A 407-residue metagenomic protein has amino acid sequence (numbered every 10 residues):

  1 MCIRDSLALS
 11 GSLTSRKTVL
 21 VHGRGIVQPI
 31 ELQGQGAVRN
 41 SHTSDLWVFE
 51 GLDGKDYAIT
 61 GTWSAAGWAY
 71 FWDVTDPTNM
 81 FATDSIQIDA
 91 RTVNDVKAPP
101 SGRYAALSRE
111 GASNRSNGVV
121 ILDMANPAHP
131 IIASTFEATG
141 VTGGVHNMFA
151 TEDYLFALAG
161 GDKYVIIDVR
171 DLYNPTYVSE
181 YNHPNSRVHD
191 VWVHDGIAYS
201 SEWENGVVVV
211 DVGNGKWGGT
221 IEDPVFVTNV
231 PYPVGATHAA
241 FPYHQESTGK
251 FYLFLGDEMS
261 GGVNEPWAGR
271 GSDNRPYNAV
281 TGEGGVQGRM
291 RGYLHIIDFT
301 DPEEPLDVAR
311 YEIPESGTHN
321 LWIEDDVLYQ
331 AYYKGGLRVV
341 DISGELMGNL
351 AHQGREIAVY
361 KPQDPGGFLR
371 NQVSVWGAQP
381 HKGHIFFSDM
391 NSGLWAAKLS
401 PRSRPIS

Functional and structural regions predicted by a protein language model:
R4-S407: Feature marking well-ordered beta-strand scaffolds used for ligand recognition
